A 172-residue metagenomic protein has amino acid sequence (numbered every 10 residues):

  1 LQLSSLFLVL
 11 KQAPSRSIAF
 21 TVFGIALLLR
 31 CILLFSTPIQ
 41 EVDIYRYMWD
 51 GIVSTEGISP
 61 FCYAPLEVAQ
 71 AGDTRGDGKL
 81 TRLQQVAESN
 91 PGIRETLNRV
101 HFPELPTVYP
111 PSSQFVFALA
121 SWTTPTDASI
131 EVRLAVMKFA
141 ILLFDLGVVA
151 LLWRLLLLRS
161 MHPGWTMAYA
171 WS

Functional and structural regions predicted by a protein language model:
L1, A13, S17-I18: N-terminal targeting/anchoring "stem" of glycan-biosynthesis enzymes
Q2-K11, L119, T126-D127, V132-R159: Transmembrane-helix motifs of polytopic, lipid-linked glycan transferases
L3-S4, R30, S172: Hydrophobic, membrane-inserted alpha-helices
R16-K138: Intramembrane catalytic core of multi-pass membrane enzymes that act on lipidic substrates
R16-T21, L152-S172: Transmembrane-helix signature of polytopic, membrane-embedded enzymes that assemble or transfer cell-envelope glycans
G24-L27, F139-L142, M167-W171: Residue-level signature of the transmembrane alpha-helical core of multi-pass small-molecule transporters
Q40, S54, S112-Q114, D145-A150 (+2 more regions): Functionally constrained cores in energy, signaling, and assembly domains
